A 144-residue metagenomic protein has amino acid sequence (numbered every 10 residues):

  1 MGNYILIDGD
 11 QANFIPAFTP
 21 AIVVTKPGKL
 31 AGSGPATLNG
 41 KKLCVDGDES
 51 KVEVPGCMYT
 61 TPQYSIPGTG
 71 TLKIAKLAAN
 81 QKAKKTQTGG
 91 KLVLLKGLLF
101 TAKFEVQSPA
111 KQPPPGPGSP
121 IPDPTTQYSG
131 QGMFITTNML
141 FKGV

Functional and structural regions predicted by a protein language model:
M1-V144: Intrinsically disordered, low-complexity proline/glycine-rich segments
